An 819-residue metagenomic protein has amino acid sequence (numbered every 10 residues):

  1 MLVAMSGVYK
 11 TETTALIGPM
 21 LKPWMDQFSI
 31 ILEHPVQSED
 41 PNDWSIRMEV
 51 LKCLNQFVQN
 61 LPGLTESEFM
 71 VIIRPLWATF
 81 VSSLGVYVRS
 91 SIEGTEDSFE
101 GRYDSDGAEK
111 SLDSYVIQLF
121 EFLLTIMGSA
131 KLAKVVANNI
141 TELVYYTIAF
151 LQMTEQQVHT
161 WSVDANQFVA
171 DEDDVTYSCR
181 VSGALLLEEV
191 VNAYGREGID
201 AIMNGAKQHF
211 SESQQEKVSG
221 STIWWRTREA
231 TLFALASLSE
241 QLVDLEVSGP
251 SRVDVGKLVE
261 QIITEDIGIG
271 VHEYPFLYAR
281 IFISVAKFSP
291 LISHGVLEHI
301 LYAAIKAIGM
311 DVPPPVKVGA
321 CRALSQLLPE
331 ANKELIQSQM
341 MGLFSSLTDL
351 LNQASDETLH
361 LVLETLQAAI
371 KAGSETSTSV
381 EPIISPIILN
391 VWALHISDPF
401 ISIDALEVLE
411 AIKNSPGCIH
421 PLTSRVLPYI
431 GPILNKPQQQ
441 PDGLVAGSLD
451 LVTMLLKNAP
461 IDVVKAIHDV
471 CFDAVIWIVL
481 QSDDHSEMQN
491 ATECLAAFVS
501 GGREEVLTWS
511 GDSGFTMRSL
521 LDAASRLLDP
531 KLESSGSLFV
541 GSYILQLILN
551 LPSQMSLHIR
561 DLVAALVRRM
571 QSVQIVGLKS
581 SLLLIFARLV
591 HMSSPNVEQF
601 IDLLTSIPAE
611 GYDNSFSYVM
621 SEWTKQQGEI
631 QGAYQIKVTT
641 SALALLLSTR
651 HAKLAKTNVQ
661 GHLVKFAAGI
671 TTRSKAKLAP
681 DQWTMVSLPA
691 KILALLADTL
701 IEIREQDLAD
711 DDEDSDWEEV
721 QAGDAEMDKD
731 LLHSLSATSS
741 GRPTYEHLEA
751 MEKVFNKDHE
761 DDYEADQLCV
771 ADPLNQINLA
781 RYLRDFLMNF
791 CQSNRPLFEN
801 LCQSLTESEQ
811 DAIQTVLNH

Functional and structural regions predicted by a protein language model:
M1-H819: Karyopherin-beta/Importin-beta family HEAT-repeat alpha-solenoid scaffold
